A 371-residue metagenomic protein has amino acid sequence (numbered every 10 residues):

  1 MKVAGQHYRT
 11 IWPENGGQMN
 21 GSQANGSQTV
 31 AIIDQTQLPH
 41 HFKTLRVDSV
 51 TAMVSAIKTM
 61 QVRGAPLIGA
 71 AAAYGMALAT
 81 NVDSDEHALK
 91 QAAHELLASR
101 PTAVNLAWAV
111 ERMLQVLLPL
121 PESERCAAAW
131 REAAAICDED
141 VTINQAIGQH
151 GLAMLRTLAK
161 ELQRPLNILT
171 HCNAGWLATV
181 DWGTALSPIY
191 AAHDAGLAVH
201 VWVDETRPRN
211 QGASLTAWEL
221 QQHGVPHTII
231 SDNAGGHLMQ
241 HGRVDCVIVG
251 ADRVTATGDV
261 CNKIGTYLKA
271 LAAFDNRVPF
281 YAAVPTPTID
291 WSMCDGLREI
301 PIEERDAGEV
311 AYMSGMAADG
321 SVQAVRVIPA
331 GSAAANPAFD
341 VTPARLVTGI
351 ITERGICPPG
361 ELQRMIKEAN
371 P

Functional and structural regions predicted by a protein language model:
K2, Y8-S123: Long amphipathic alpha-helical segments
I33, A71, G75, A107-A109 (+4 more regions): Short beta-strand segments
L45-Q61, L166-T170, G320-A333: Short, hydrophobic/aliphatic alpha-helical segments
R46, V50-M53, A65, G69 (+16 more regions): Generic structural signal for well-ordered, non-membrane alpha-helical segments in soluble metabolic enzymes
T59-A72, L106, N173-D181, A333-I351: Conserved phosphate/anionic-ligand binding catalytic regions in large, soluble enzymes, centered on
A107-N167, L197-V199, V203-V247: Ligand-binding beta-strand-loop-alpha-helix segment within the catalytic cores of soluble metabolic enzymes
G183-D194, A270: Histidine-anchored nucleotide/phosphate-binding helix
A198-V199, D204-P371: Conserved phosphate- and dinucleotide-binding cores of soluble alpha/beta proteins, encompassing both enzyme active
